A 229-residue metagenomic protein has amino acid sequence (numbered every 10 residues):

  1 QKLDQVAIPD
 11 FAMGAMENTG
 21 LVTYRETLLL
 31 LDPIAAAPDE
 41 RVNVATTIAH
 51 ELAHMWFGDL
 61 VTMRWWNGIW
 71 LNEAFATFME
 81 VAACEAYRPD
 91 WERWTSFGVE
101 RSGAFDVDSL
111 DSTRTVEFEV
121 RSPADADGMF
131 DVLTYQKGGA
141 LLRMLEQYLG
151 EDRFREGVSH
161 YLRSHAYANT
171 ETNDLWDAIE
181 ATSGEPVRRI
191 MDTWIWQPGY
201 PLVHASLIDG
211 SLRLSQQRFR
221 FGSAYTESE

Functional and structural regions predicted by a protein language model:
Q1-Q217, F221-E227: Hydrophobic alpha-helical and helix-loop surface patches within well-folded domains that function as non-catalytic
